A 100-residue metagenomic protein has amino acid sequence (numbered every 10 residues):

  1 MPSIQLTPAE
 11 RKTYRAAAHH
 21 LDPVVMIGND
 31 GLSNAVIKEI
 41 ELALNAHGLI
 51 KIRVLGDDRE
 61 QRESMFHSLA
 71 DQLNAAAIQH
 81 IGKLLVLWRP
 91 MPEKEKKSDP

Functional and structural regions predicted by a protein language model:
P2-P100: Positively charged, polar, low-complexity stretches
